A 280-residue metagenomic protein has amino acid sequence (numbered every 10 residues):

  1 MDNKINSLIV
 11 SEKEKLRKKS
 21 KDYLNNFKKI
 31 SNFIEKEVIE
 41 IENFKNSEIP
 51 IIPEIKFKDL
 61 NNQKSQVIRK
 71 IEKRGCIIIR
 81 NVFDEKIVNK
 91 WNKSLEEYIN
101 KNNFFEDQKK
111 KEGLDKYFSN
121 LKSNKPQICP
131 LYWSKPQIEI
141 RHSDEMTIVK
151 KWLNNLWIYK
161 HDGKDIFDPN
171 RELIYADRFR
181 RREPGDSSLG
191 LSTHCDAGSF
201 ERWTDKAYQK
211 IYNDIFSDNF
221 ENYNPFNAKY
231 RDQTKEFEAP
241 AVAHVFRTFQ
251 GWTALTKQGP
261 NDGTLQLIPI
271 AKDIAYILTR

Functional and structural regions predicted by a protein language model:
M1-K73: Fe(II)/2-oxoglutarate
Q66, I71-R74, F83-R280: Non-heme Fe(II) oxygenase catalytic core, chiefly the N-lobe of the double-stranded beta-helix
